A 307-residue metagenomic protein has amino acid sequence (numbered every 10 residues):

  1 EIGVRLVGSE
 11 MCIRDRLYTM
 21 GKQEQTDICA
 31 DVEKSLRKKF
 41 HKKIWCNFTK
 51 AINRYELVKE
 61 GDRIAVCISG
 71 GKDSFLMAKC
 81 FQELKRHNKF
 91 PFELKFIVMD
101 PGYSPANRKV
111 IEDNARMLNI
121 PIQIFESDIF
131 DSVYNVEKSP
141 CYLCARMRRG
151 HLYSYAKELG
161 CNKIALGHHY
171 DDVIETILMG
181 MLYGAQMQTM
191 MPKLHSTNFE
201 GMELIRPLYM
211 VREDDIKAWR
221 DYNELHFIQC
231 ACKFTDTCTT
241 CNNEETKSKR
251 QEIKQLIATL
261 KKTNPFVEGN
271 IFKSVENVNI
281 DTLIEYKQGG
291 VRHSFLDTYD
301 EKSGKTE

Functional and structural regions predicted by a protein language model:
E1-D15: Single conserved hydrophobic/aromatic residue that forms the stacking wall/gate of nucleotide- or nucleobase-binding
I2, F90-F92, V267: Residue-level signal for beta-strand positions within conserved beta-sheet cores that form or flank
C12, C141-C144, C161, C232 (+1 more regions): Disulfide-bonded cysteines in secreted/extracellular proteins and peptides
L17-M187, M191, H195, D214-Y222 (+1 more regions): ATP-dependent adenylation/nucleotidyltransferase module used to activate substrates
H41, W45, R108, R149 (+5 more regions): A structural signal for well-ordered alpha-helical scaffolds and beta->alpha junctions
E93-L94, D172-L256: Catalytic subdomain that performs nucleotidyl-dependent activation
R146-L159, K193-F199, K254-S274: Short, basic, helix/turn surface patches
L225-E307: The feature marks non-catalytic terminal segments
